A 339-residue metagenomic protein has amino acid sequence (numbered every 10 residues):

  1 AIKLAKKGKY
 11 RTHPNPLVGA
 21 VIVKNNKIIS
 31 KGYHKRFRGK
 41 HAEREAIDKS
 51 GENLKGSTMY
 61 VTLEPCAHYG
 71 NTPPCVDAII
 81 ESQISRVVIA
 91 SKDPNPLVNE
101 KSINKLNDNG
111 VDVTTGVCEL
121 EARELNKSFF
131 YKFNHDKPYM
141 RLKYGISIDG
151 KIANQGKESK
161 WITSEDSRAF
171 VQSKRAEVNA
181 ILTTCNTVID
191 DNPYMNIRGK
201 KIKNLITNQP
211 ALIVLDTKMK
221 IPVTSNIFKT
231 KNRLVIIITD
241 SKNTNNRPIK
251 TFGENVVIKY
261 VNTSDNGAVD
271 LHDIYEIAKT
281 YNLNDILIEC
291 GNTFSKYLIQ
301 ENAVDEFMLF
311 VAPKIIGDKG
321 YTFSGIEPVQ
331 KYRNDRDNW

Functional and structural regions predicted by a protein language model:
L4-K9, H13-N15, Y139-M140, I146-W339: Enzymes that bind and transform nitrogen-containing heteroaromatic metabolites
K9, A20-V21, Y33, K40 (+7 more regions): Gly/Ser/Thr-rich helix-start
Y10-T12, I103, C118-G145: Proteins enriched for Cys/Gly/acidic motifs involved in redox and nucleic-acid/cofactor modification
P14-V18, A42-E43: Short N-terminal amphipathic alpha-helix/helix-capping patch enriched in small hydrophobics with frequent Ser/Thr
L17-N26, Y144-G145: Short beta-strand scaffold segments in enzyme catalytic cores
I22-E121, S241, I299: Zn2+-dependent cytidine deaminase-like catalytic core
